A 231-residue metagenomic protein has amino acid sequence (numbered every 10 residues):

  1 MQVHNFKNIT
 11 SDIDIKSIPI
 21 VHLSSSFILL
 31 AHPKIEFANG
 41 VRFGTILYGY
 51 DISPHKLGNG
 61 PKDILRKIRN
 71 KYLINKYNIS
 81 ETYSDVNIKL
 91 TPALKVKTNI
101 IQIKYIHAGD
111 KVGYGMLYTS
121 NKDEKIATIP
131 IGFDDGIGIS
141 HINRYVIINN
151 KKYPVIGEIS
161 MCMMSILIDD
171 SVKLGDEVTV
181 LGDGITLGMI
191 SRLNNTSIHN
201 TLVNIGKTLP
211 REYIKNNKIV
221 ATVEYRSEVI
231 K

Functional and structural regions predicted by a protein language model:
M1-K97, I106-H107: Active-site loop/helix belt of alpha/beta enzymes
S25, G44, I100, N150 (+1 more regions): Conserved, mostly hydrophobic/aromatic
K89, I103-K231: C-terminal accessory subdomain/extension
